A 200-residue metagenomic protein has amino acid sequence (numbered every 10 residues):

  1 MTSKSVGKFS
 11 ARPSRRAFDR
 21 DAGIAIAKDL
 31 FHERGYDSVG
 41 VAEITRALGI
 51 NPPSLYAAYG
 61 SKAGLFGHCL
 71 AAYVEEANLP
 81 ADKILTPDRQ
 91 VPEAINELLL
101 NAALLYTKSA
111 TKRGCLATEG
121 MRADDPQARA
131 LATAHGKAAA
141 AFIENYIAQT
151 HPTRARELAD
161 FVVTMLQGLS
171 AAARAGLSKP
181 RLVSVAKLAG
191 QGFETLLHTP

Functional and structural regions predicted by a protein language model:
M1-F18, L197-P200: N-terminal intrinsically disordered/low-complexity leader segments
T2, A22, I26-G64, H68: Helix-turn-helix
K4, R113, E119-R122, R154-A175 (+1 more regions): Hydrophobic alpha-helical segments that form the core of small-molecule binding pockets and/or dimer interfaces
D29, E33, S61, L104 (+5 more regions): Conserved amphipathic alpha-helical interaction elements at protein-protein interfaces in regulatory, energy-coupling
H68, A81-K112, A159-V162: Hydrophobic alpha-helical connector segments
A71-A77: Short, basic, alpha-helical segments at the C-terminal edge of helix-turn-helix-like DNA-binding modules
E93-E97, P126-T150, E157-D160, S184-K187 (+1 more regions): Amphipathic alpha-helical packing segments from all-alpha helical-bundle domains
A94, Y106-A130: Amphipathic alpha-helical segments used for helix-helix packing
